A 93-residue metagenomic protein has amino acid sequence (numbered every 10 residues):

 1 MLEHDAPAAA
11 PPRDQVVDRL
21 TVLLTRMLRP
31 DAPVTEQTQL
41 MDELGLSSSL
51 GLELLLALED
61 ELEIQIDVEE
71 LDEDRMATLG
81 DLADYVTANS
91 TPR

Functional and structural regions predicted by a protein language model:
L2-P33, T87-R93: Thiotemplate assembly-line natural product biosynthesis machinery
T25-L46, E63-E70, S90-R93: Phosphopantetheine carrier-protein modules
L50: Acidic catalytic/metal-coordinating carboxylates
L54: Conserved N-box helix within the HATPase_c
L71-D72, G80-T91: C-terminal structural segments of small proteins and small subunits
